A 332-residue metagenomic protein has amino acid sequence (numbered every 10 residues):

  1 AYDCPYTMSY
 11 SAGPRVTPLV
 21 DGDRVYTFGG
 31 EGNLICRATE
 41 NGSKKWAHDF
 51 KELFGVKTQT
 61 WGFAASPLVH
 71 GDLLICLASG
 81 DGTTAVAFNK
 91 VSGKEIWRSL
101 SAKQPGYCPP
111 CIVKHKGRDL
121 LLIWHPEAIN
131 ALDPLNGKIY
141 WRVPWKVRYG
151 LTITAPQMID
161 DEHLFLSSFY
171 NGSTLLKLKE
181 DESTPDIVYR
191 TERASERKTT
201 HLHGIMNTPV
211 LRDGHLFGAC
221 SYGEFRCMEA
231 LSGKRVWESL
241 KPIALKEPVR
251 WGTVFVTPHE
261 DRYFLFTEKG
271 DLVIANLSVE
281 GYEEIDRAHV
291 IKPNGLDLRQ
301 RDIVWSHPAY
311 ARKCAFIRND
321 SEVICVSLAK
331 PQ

Functional and structural regions predicted by a protein language model:
A1, A38-G42, D49, N89-S92 (+5 more regions): Short loop/turn segments that connect beta-strands within beta-propeller blades
A1-L19, A47-V69, S79-G82, I96-D119 (+6 more regions): Extracytoplasmic beta-rich repeat domains
G22-D23, G71-D72, G117-D119, D161-E162 (+3 more regions): Short coil/turn segments that connect the beta-strands within blades of beta-propeller domains
I35, V86, N130-A131, T174 (+3 more regions): WD40 beta-propeller blade core
G172-S173, K269-V273, L277-S278, L298-Q332: Blade-level signature of beta-propeller repeat domains, shared across WD40, Kelch, NHL, RCC1 and BNR/Asp-box propellers
G172-S173, T199-E280: Loop/turn-rich, solvent-exposed surfaces of beta-rich toroidal or solenoidal domains
